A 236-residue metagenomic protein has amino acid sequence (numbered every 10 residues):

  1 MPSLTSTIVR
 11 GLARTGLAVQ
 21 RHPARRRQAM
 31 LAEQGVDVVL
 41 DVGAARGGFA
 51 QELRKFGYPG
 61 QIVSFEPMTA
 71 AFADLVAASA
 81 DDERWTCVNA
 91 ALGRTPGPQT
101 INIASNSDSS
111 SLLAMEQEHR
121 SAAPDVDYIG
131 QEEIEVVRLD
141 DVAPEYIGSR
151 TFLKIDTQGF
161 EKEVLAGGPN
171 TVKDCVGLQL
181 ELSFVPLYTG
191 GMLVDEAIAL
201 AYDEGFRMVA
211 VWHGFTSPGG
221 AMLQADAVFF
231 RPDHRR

Functional and structural regions predicted by a protein language model:
M1-R236: Phosphate/nucleotide-binding beta-alpha loop and adjacent structural elements of enzyme active sites
